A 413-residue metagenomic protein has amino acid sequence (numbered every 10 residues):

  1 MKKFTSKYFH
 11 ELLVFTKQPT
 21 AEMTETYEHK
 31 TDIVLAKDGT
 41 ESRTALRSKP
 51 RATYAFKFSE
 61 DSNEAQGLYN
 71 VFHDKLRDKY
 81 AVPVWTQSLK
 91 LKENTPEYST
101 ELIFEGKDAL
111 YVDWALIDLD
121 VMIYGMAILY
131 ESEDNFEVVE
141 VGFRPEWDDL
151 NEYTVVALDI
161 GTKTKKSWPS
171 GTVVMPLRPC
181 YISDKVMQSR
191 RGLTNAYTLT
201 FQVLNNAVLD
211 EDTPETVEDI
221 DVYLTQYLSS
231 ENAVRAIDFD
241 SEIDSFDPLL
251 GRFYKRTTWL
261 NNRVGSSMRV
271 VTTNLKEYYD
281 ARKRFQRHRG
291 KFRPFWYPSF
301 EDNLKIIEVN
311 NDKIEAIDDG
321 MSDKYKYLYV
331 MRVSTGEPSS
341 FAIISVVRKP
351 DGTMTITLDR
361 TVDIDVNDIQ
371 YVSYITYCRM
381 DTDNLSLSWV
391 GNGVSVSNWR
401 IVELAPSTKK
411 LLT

Functional and structural regions predicted by a protein language model:
M1-T413: Extracellular/virion structural assembly segments
